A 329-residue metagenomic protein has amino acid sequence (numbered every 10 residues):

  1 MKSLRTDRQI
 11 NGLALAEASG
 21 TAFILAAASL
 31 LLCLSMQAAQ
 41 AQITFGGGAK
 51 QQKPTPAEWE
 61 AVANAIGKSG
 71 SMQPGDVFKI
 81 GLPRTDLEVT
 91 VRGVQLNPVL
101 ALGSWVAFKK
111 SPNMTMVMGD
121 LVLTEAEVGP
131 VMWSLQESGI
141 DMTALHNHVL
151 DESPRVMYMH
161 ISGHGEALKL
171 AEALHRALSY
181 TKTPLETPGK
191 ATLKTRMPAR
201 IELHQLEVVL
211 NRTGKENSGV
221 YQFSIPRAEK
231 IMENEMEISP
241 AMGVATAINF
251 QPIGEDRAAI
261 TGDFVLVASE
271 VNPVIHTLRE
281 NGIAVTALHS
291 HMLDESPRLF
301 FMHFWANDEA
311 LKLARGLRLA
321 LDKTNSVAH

Functional and structural regions predicted by a protein language model:
M1-G20: N-terminal secretory signal peptides that target proteins for export/translocation
R8, M36-A41: Intrinsically disordered, low-complexity regions enriched in polar/acidic and amide residues
G20-Q37: Bacterial N-terminal signal peptides
Q42-R155, S162-L299, H303-H329: Long, contiguous binding/interaction regions
